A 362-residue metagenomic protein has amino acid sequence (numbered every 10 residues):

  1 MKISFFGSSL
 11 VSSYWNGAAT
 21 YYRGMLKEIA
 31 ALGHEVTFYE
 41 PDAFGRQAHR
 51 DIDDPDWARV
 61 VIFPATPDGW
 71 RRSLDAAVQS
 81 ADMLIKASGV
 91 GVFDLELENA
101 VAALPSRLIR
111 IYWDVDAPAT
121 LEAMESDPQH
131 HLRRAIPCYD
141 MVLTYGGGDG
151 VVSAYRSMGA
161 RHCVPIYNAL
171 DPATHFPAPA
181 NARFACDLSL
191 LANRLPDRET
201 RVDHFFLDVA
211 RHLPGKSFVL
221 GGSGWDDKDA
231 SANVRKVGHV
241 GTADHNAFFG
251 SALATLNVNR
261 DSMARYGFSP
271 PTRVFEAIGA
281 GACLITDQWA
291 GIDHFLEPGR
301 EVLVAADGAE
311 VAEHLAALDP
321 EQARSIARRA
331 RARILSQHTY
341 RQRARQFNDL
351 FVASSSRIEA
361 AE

Functional and structural regions predicted by a protein language model:
M1-W15: Nucleotide-activated donor-dependent transferases that construct or modify glycoconjugates
K2, E35, I109, H162 (+1 more regions): Residues at the starts of beta-strands that form the adenosine-phosphate
G7-S9, A19, R23-K27, L32 (+2 more regions): Extended catalytic core of nucleotide-activated donor transferases of GT-like folds
G7-V11, Y21-G24, F38-R46, R50-D56 (+2 more regions): Catalytic binding pocket for nucleotide-activated donors in carbohydrate/polymer assembly enzymes
A30, L104, R156, A210 (+3 more regions): Anion (oxyanion) recognition and catalysis
I166-A169: Carbohydrate-associated surface elements
D171-A254, A264: Conserved catalytic-core segment of nucleotide-activated headgroup transferases in glycan assembly
